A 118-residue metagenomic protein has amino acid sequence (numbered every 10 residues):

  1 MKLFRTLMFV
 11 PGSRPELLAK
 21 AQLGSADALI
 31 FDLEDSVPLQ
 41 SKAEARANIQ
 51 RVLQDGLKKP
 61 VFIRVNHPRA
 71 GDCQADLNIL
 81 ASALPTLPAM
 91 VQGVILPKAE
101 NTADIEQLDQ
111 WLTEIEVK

Functional and structural regions predicted by a protein language model:
M1-K118: Expand to "…catalyze enediolate/carbanion chemistry for C-C bond making/breaking, isomerization, decarboxylation
